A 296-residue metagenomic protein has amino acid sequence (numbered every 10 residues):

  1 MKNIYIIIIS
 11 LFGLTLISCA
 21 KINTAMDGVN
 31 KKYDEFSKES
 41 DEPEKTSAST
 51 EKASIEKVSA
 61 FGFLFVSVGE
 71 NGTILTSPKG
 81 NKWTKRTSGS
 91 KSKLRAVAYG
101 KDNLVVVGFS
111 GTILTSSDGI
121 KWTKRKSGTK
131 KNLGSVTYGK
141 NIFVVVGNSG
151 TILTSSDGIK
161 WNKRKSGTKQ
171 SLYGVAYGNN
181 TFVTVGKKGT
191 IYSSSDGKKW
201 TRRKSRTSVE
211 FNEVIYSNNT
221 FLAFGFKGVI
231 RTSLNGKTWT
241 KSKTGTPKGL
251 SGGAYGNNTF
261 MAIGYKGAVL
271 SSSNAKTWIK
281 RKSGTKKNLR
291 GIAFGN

Functional and structural regions predicted by a protein language model:
M1-I4: Positively charged n-region of N-terminal signal peptides that target proteins for export
I6-G13: Sec-dependent N-terminal signal peptides
I17-S18: C-terminal motif of bacterial Sec signal peptides marking the signal peptidase cleavage site
I22-N296: Residue-level hotspots at or immediately adjacent to binding/recognition sites across diverse folds
